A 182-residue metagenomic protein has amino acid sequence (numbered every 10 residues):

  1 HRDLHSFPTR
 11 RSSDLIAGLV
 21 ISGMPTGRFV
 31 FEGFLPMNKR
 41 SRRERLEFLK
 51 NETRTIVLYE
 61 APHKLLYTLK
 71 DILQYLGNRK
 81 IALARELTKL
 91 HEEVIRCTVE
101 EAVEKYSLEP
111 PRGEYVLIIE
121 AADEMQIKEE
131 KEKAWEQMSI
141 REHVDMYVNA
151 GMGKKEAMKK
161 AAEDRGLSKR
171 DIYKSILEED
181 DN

Functional and structural regions predicted by a protein language model:
H1-S12: Short, small-residue-biased leader/transition segments that mark boundaries at the very start of proteins
S6, R54-I56: Short active-site oxyanion
S6, S22-R28, L73-R79: A short alpha->loop->secondary-structure connector
R11-S13, G33-N38, E86-T88: Short, acidic/turn-prone active-site loops that include or flank metal/cofactor- and phosphate-binding residues
S13-M24: Short alpha-helix plus adjacent loop in nuclease-associated cores
A17-G18, K39-R43, H91-I95: Short, charged, surface-exposed secondary-structure boundary motifs
F29-N51, M125-Q126: A short, charged helix-loop
T55, P62-N182: A contiguous loop/helix-start segment that scaffolds small-molecule binding in enzyme catalytic cores
